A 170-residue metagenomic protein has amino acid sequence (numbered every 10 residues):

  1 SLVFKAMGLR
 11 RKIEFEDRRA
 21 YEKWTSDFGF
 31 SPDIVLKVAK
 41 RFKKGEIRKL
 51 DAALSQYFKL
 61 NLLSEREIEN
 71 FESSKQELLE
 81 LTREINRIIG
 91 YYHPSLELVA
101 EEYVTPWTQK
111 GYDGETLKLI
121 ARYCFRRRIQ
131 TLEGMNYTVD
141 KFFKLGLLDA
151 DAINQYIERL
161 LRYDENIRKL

Functional and structural regions predicted by a protein language model:
S1-D33, L60-E115, E158-L170: Long, charged low-complexity interaction segments
R18, D51-L54, E101-E102, V139: Amphipathic alpha-helical elements of HEAT/ARM-like alpha-solenoid repeat scaffolds that form extended
W24-K44, L50, T108-T131, M135-T138: Short amphipathic alpha-helical interface segments
K37-E69: Acidic (E/D-rich), amphipathic helical modules within compact regulatory domains
Q109, I129-E133, D140, K144-R168: C-terminal structured domains
